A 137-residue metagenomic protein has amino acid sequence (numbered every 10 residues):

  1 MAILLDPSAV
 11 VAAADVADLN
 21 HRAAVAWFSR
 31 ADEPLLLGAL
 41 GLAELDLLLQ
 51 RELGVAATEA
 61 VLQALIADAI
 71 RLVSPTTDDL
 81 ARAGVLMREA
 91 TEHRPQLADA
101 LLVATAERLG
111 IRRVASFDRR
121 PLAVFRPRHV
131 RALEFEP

Functional and structural regions predicted by a protein language model:
M1, V103, E107-P137: Acidic, PIN/NYN-like endoribonuclease modules and their adjacent C-terminal/linker elements
M1-L37, Q50-Q63, R128-E136: Short, well-structured N-terminal submotif of metal-dependent ribonuclease cores
S8-A9, L40-A43, D78, R120: Alpha-helix/helix-capping structural signal
A64-L65, R71, P75, R94 (+1 more regions): Internal alpha/beta domain cores that form substrate/cofactor-binding pockets in large enzymes and binding proteins
R71-R119: Active-site neighborhoods of divalent-metal-dependent phosphate/nucleic-acid chemistry enzymes
